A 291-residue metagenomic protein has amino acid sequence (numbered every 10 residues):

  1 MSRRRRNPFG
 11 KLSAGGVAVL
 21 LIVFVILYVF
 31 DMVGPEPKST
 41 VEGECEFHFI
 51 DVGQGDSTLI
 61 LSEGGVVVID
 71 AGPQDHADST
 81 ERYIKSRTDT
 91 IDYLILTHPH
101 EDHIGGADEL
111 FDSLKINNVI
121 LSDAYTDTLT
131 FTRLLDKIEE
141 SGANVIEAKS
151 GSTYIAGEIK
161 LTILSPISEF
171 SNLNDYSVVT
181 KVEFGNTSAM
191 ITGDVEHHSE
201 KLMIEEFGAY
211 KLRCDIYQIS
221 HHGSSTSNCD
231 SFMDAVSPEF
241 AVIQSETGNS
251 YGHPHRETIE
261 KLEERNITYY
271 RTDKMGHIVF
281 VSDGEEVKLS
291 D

Functional and structural regions predicted by a protein language model:
S2-D291: Non-globular, low-confidence helical/coil segments that flank catalytic cores
